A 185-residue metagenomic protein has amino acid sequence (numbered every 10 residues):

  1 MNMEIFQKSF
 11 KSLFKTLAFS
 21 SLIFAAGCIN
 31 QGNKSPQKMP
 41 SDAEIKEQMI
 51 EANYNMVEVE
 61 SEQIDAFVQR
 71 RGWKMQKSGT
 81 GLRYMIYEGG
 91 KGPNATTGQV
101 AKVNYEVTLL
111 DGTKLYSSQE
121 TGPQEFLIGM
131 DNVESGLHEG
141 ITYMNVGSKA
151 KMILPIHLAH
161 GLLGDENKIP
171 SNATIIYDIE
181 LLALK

Functional and structural regions predicted by a protein language model:
N2-F10, C28-K185: Cross-family detector of peptidyl-prolyl cis-trans isomerase
K15-A26: Bacterial N-terminal signal peptides
